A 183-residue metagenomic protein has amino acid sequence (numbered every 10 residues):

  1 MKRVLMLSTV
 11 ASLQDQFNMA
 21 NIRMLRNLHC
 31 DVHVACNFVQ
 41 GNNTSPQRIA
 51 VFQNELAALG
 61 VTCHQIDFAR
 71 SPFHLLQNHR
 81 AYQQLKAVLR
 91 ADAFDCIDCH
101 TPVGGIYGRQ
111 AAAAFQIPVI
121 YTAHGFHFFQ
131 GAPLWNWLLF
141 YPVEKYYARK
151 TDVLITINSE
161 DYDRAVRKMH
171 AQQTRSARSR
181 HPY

Functional and structural regions predicted by a protein language model:
R3, D95-C96: Structural motif
R3-L5, A112-F129, E144, I155 (+1 more regions): Active-site proximal beta-strand in glycosyltransferases
M6-Q77, D161-R164, R175-S176: N-terminal strand-loop element at the rim of the active site of nucleotide-sugar-dependent glycosyltransferases
A20, V51, R80-A87, Y107 (+3 more regions): Alpha-helical elements of Rossmann-like donor-binding domains used by nucleotide-donor carbohydrate transfer enzymes
L76-Q83, P118-I120, F128-Y146, K150 (+1 more regions): Nucleotide-sugar donor phosphate/pyrophosphate-binding loop at the beta->alpha transition of glycosyltransferases
V88-D95: Glycine-rich phosphate-binding loop signature in dinucleotide/nucleotide-binding domains
C99-G104: Short His-centered aromatic/hydrophobic patch
K150-S176, Y183: A short, active-site helix/loop in glycosyltransferases that binds the activated sugar's phosphate group
